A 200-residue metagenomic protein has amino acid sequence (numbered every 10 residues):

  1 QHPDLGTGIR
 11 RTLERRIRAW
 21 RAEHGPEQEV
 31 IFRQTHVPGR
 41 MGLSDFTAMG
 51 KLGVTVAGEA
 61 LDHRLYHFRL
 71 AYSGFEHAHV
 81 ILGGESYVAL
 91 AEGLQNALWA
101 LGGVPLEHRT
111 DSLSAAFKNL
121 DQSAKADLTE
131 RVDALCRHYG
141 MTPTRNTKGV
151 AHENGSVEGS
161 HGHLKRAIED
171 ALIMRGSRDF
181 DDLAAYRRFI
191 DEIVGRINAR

Functional and structural regions predicted by a protein language model:
H2-R15: Short, basic interhelical loop/turn and adjoining N-cap of the next helix at nucleic-acid- or acidic-partner-contacting
E14-F32, A167-A171, V194, N198-R200: Short, basic alpha-helical nucleic acid-contact segments in DNA-binding proteins and DNA transaction factors
I17-E76, E85-E92: Mobile-element integrase/transposase regions, centering on the N-terminal DNA-binding/Zn-coordinating module
H79-E107: Active-site beta-loop-alpha junctions of metal-dependent nucleic acid enzymes, especially the RNase H-like/DDE
V80-L82, N119-A124: Short, solvent-exposed loop/turn segments at secondary-structure boundaries
T110-S112, Q122-S123, M141-A167, D181-A184: RNase H-like two-metal-ion nuclease catalytic core shared by retroviral integrases and related mobile-element nucleases
A124-P143: Two-metal-ion acidic nuclease core segments, chiefly of the RNase H-like superfamily
H161-R200: Active-site-proximal acidic segments at structured loop/helix or strand boundaries that coordinate catalytic metals
